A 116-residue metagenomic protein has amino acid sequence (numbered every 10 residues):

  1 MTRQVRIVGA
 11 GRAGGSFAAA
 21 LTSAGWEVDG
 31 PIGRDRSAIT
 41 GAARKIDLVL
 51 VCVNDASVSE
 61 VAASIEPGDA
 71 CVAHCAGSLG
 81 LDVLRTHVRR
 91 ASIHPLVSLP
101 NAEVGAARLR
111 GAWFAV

Functional and structural regions predicted by a protein language model:
M1-K45: NAD(P)+-binding Rossmann beta1-loop-alpha1 motif at the extreme N-terminus of oxidoreductases
M1-Q4, D69, G111: Phosphate-coordination loops involved in phosphoryl transfer and adenosine-cofactor binding
V5-I7, V51, V116: Hydrophobic Val/Ile/Leu positions in short beta-strands of Rossmann-like dinucleotide-binding domains
F17, E60-A63, P67, D82-R85 (+1 more regions): Short glycine-/acidic-enriched loop or helix-start segments at secondary-structure transitions that form or flank
E27-G30, C71, R89: Conserved beta-strand segments of alpha/beta enzyme cores
R34-I39, D55-A56, L96: Conserved SAM/SAH-binding loop
T40-P67: Rossmann-like NAD(P)-binding element
H74-V116: Rossmann-fold dinucleotide-binding core
